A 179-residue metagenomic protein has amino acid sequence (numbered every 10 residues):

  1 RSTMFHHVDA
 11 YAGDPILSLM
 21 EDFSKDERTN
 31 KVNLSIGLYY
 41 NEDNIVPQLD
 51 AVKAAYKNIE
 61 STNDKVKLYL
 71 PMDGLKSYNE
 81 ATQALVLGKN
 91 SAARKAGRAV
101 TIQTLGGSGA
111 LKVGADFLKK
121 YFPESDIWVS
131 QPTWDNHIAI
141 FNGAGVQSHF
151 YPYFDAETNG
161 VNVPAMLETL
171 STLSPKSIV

Functional and structural regions predicted by a protein language model:
R1-S2, I178: Short intrinsically disordered, low-complexity coil segments enriched in acidic
T3-G74, A81-A84: N-terminal "arm"/small-domain region of PLP-dependent enzymes with the aminotransferase-like
N58-E60, D64-V179: Conserved core of the PLP fold type I
